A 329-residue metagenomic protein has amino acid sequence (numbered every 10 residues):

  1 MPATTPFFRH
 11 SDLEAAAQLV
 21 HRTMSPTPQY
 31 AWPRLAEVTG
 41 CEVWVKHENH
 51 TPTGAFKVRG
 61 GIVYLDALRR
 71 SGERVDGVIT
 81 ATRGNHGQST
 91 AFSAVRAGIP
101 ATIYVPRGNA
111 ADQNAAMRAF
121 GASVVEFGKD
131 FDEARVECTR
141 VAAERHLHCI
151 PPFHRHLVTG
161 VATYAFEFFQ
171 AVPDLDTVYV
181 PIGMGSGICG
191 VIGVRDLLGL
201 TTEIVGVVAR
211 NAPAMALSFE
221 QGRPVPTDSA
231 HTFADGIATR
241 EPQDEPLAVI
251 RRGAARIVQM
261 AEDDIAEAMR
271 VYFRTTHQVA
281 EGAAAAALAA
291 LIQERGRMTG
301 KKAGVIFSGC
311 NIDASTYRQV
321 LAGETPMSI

Functional and structural regions predicted by a protein language model:
M1-I329: PLP-dependent amino-acid enzyme catalytic core
